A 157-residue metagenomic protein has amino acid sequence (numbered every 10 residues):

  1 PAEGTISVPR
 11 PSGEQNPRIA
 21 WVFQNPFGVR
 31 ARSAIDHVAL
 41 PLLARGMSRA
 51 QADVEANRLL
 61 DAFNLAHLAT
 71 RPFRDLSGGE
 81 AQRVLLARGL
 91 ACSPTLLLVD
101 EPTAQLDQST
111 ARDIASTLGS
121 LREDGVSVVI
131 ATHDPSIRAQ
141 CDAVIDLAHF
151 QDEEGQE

Functional and structural regions predicted by a protein language model:
R32-L43: Q-loop/switch helix immediately C-terminal to the Walker
A50-L68: Conserved ABC ATPase "signature" region
P72-L76, E80: Conserved ABC ATPase signature
L86: Hydrophobic anchor residue at the start of the ABC signature
G89-L90: ABC ATPase C-loop
S93: Conserved catalytic motifs of ABC-family nucleotide-binding domains
L97-D100: Catalytic Walker B motif of ABC-type/P-loop ATPase nucleotide-binding domains
D107: ABC-family nucleotide-binding domains
